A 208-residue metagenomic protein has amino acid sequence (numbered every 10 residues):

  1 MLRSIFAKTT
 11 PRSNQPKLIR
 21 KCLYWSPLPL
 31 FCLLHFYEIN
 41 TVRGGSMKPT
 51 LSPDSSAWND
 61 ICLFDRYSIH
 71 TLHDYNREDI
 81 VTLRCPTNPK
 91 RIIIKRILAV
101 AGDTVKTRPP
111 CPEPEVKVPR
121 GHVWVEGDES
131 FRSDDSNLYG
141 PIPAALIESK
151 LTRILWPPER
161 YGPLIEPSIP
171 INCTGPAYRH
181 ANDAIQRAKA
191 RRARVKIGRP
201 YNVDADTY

Functional and structural regions predicted by a protein language model:
M1-I92, K117, T152-Y208: Protein maturation boundaries and topogenic segments
N88-A101, G140-L146: Short coil-to-beta-strand transition motifs
T104-P110: Short, solvent-exposed secondary-structure boundary/capping segments
P112-P119: Acidic loop->beta-strand submotif enriched in PP2C/PPM serine/threonine phosphatases
G127: Phosphate/adenylate-binding glycine loop and adjacent helical scaffold
